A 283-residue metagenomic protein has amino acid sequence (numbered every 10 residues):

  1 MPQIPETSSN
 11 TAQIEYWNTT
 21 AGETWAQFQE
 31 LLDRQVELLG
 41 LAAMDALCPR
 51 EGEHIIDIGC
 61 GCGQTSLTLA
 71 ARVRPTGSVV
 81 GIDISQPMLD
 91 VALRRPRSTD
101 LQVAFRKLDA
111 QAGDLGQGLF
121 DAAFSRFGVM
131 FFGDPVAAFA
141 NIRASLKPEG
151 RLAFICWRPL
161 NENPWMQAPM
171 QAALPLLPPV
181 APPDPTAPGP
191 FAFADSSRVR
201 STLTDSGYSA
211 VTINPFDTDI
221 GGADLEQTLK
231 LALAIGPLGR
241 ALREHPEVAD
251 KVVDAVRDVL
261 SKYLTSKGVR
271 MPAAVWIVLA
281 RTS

Functional and structural regions predicted by a protein language model:
Q3-T7, Y16, A21, F28 (+3 more regions): Conserved Class I S-adenosyl-L-methionine
R34-E53, T68: Conserved alpha-helix/loop element of class I SAM-dependent methyltransferases that forms part of the SAM/SAH-binding
L47-P49, V73, L146: A generic alpha-to-beta junction signature in SAM-dependent methyltransferases
H54-D114, A137: Class I SAM-dependent methyltransferase SAM/SAH-binding core
R72, M130-F132: A short His-aromatic
V73, P96, A173, L260 (+1 more regions): Conserved hydrophobic residues forming the short capping helix/wall of the S-adenosyl-L-methionine
A123-F124: Hydrophobic beta-strand segment of the Class I
V136-A137, R143, K147-A223, G239 (+1 more regions): Conserved catalytic/acceptor-binding region of the Class I
